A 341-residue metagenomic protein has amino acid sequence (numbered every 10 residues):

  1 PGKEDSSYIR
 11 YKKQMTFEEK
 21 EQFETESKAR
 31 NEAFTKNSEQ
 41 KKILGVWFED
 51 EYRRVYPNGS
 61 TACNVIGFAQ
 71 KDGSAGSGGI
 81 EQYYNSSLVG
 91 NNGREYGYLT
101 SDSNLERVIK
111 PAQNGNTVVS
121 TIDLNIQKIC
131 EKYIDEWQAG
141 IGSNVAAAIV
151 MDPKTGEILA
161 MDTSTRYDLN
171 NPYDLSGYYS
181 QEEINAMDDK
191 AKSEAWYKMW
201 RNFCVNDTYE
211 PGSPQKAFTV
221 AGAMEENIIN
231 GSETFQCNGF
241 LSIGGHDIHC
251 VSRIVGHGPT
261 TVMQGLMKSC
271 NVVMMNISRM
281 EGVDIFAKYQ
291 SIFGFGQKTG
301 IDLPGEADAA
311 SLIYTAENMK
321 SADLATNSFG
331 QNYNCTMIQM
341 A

Functional and structural regions predicted by a protein language model:
P1-G115: Small/polar-residue-rich segments within soluble enzyme cores
S7-K12, A147-A148, M274-M280: Conserved short loop/turn motifs at secondary-structure junctions
Y8, S103-A146: Conserved, well-ordered alpha-helix/loop/beta-strand core segments that scaffold catalytic motifs
K13, E21, T25, G59 (+17 more regions): Solvent-exposed, polar/charged alpha-helical surfaces in well-ordered, non-transmembrane soluble domains, broadly
E39-Q40, W47, V150, I301-P304 (+1 more regions): Long, charged, glycine-rich C-terminal linkers/tails
I43-W47, A139-P153: Short N-terminal helix-loop-first-beta-strand/juxtamembrane motif that initiates sensory/input modules
D72-L99, V145-D174, F286: Carboxylate/His-rich catalytic cores and anion/metal-binding grooves
T100-R107, I122, K154-P214, F218-A341: Beta-lactam-recognizing serine transpeptidase/beta-lactamase-like catalytic domain environment
